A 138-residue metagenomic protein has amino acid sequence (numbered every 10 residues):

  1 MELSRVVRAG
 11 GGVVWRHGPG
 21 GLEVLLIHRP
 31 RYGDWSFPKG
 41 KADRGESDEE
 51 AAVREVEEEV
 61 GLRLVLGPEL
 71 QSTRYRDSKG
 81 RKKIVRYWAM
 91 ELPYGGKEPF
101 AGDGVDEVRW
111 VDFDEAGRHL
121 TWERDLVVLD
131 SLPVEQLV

Functional and structural regions predicted by a protein language model:
M1-V24: Conserved N-terminal beta-strand and adjoining loop/helix that marks the start of the Nudix/MutT-like hydrolase domain
V14, L26, A89-E91: Short, well-ordered beta-strand micro-motif
G21-L26, K97-P99: Short, well-ordered strand-loop elements centered on a beta-strand within folded domains, enriched for acidic residues
D34-F37: Short small-residue beta-strand/loop micro-motif enriched in glycine and branched aliphatics
G40-V128: Unchanged
E135-V138: Short, charged, intrinsically disordered terminal tails
